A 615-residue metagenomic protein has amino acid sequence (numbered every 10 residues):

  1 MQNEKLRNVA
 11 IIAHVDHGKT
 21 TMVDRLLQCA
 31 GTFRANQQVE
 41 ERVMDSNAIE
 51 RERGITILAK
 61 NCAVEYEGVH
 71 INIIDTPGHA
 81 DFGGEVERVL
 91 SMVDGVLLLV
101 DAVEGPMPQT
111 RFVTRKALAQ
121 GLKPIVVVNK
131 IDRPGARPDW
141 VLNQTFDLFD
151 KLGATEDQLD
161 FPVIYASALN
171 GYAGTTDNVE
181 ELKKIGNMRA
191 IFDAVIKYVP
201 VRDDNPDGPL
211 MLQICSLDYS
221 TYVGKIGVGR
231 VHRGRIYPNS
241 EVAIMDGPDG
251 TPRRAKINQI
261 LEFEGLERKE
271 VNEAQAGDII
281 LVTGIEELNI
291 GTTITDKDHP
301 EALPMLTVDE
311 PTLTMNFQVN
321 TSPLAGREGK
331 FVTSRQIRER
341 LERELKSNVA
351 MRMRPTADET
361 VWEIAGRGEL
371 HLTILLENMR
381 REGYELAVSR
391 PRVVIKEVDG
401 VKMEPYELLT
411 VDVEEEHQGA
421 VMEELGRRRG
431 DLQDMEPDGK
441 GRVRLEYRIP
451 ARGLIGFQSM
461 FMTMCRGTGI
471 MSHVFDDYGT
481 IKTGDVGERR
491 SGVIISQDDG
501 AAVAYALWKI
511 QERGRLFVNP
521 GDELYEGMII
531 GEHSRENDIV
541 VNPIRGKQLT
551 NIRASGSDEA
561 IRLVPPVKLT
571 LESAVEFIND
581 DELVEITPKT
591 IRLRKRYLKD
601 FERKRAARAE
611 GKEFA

Functional and structural regions predicted by a protein language model:
M1-A615: Structural and coupling elements of P-loop NTPases
